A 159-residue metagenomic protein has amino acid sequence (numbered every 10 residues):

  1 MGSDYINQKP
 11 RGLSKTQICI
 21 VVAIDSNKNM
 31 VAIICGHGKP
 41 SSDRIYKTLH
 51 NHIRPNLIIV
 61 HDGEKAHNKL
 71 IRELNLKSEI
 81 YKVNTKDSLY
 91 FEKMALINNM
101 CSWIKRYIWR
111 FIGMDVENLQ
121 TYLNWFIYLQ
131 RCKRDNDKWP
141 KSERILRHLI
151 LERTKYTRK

Functional and structural regions predicted by a protein language model:
M1-K159: Residue-level recognition of single "structural anchor" positions that define or cap local secondary structure
